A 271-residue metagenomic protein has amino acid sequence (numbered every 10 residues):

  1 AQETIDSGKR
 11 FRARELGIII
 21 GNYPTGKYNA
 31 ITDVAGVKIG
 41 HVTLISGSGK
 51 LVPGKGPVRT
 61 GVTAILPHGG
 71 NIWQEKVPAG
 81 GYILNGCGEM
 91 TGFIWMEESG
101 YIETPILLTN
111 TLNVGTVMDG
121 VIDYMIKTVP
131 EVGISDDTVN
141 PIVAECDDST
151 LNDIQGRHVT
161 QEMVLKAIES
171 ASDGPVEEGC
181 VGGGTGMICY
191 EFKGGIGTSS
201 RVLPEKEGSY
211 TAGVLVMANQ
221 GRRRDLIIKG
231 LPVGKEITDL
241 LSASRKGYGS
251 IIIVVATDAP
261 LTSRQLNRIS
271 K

Functional and structural regions predicted by a protein language model:
Q2-K271: Alpha/propeptide regions of enzymes that mature by internal proteolysis
